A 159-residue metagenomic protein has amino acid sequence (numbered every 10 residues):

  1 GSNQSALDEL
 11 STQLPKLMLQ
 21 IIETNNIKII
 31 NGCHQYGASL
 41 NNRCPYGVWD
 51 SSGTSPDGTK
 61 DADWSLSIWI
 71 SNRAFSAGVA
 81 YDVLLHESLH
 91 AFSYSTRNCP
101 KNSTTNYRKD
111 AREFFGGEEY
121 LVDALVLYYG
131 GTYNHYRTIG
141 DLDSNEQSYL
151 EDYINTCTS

Functional and structural regions predicted by a protein language model:
G1-S51: A metal-dependent hydrolase signature that marks the N-terminal structural subdomain at the beginning of catalytic folds
M18-G32, P100-S103, Y133-S144: Surface-exposed patches in mature extracellular/periplasmic domains of secreted proteins
A38-V79, Y94: Active-site scaffold of zinc-dependent metalloenzymes
S55-T59, K101-K109: Surface-exposed intrinsically disordered loops and tails
V79-A91: Short alpha-helical catalytic segment bearing the HExxH-like zincin motif of zinc-dependent metalloproteases
S88-T104, L121, L125, Y129-N134: Catalytic Zn2+-binding segment of zinc metalloproteases
R108-L121: Active-site metal-coordination segments of metallo-dependent hydrolases
F115, Y128-S159: Long, well-structured alpha-helical subdomains associated with metal-dependent extracellular/ecto-lumenal hydrolases
